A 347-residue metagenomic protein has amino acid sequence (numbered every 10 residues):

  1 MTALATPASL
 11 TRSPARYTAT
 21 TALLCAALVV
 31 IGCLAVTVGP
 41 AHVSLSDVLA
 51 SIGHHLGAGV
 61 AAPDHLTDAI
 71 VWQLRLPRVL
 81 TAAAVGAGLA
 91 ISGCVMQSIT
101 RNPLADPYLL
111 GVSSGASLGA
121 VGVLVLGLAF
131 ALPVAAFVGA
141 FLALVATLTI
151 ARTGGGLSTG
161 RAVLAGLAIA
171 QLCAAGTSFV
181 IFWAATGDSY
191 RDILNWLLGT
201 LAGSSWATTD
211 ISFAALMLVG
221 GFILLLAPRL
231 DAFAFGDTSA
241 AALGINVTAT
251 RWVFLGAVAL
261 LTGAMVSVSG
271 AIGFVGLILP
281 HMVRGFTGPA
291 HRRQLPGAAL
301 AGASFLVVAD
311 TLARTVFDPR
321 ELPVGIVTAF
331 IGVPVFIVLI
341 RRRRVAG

Functional and structural regions predicted by a protein language model:
T2-G347: Alpha-helical transmembrane segments in inner-membrane proteins
